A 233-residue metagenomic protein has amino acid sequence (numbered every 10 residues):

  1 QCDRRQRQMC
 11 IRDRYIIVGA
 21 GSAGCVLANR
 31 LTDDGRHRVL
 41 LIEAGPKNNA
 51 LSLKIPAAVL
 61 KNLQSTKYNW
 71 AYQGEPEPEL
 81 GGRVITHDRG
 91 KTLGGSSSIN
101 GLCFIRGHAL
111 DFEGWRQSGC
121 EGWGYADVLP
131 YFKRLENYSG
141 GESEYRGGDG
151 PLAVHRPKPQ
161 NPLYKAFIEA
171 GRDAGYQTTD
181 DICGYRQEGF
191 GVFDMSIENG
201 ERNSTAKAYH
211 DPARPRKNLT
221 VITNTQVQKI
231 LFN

Functional and structural regions predicted by a protein language model:
Q1-I11: Single conserved hydrophobic/aromatic residue that forms the stacking wall/gate of nucleotide- or nucleobase-binding
R12-A23, L40: Beta1/beta-strand and adjacent pyrophosphate-binding region of the FAD-binding site in flavoprotein oxidoreductases
R12-D13, D34-V39, G124-Y125, K217-T220: Loop/turn elements at helix/coil->beta-strand transitions in domains of secreted/extracellular proteins
G21-S22, A44-K47, Q226, F232: Glycine-/small-residue-rich beta->alpha transition segments that form the dinucleotide
L31: Aromatic pocket-lining residues of Rossmann-like dinucleotide-binding sites
G35-H37, A44-L93, G122-Y131, Y164-R172: N-terminal FAD cofactor-binding segment of flavoenzymes
Y72-D149: Conserved N-terminal/central alpha/beta ligand/cofactor-binding core
R116-N233: Conserved redox-cofactor binding core of oxidoreductases
